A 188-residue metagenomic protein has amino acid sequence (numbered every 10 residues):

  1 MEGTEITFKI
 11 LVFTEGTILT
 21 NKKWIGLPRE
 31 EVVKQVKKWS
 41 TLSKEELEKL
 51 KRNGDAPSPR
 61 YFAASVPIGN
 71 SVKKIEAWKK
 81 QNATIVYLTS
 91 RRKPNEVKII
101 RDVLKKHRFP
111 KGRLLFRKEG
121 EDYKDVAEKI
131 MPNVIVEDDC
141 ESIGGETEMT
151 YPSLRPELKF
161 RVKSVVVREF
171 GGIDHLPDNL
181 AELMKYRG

Functional and structural regions predicted by a protein language model:
M1-S65: Active-site neighborhood of HAD-like aspartate-dependent phosphohydrolases
I10-V12, Y87, I135-E137: A structural signal for short, well-ordered beta-strand segments and their strand-loop junctions that often border
T14, T89, K118: A cross-domain feature marking catalytic cores of carbohydrate-active enzymes and several ubiquitous metabolic/repair
E45-L50, K74-I75, P94-I99: A broad, low-specificity signal for short, low-complexity segments enriched in glycine/proline and polar/charged
F62-G69, T84-R91: Short, well-structured secondary-structure segments
P67-K79: Histidine-anchored nucleotide/phosphate-binding helix
K79-T84, R92-G188: C-terminal cap/substrate-recognition subdomain and adjoining C-terminal extension of metal-dependent phosphatase-like
